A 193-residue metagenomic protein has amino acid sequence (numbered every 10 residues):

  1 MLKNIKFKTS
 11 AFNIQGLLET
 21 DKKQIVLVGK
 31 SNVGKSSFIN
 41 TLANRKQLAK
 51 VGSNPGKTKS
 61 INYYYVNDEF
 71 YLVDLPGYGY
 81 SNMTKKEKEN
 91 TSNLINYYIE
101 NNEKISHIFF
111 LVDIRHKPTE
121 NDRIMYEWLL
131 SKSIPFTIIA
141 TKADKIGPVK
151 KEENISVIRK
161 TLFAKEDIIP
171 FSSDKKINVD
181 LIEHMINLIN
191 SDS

Functional and structural regions predicted by a protein language model:
M1-N82: Conserved G1/Walker A P-loop phosphate-binding module
L2-I14, K145-S193: Canonical P-loop GTPase G-domain recognition
D21-K22, N40-A43, K85-K88, R123-E127 (+2 more regions): Short, glycine/charged-enriched secondary-structure capping and boundary segments
I25, N32-V33, I39, N62 (+6 more regions): Structured catalytic cores of enzymes that bind and process phosphorylated ligands/cofactors
K57, F70, G77-Y80, R115-K117 (+2 more regions): Conserved nucleotide-binding/hydrolysis micro-motifs of P-loop NTPases
V66-I105: Conserved nucleotide-sensing/catalytic segment adjacent to the nucleotide-binding pocket in NTP-handling enzymes
K88-S92, T119, V179: Amphipathic alpha-helical transducer elements in NTP-driven molecular machines
N93-D167: Conserved C-terminal guanine-recognition region of P-loop GTPase G domains, centered on the G4
